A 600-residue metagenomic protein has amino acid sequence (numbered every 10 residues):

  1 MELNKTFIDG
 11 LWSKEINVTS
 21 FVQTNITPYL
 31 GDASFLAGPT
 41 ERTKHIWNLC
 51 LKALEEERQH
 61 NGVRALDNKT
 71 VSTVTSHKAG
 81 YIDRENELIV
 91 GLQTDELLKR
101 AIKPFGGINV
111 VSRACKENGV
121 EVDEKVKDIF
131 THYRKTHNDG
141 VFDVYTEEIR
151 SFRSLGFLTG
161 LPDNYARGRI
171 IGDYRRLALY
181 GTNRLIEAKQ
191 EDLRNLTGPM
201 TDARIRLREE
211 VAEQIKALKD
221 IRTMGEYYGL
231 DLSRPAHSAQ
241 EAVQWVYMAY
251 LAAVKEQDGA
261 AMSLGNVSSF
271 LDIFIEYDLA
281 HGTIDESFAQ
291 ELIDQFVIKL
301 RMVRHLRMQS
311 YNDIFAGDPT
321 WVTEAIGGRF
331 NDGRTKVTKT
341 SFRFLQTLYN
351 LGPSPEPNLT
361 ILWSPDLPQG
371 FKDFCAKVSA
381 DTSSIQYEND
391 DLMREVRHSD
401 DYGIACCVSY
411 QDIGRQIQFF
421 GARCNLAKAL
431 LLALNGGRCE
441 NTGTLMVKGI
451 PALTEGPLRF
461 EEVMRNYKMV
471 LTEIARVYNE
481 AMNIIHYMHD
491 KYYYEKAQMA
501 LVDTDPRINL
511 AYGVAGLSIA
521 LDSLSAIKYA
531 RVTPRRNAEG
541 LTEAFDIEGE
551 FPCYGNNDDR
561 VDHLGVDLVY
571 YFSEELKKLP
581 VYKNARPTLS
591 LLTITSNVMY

Functional and structural regions predicted by a protein language model:
E2-Y600: Conserved catalytic cores of very large enzyme subunits
